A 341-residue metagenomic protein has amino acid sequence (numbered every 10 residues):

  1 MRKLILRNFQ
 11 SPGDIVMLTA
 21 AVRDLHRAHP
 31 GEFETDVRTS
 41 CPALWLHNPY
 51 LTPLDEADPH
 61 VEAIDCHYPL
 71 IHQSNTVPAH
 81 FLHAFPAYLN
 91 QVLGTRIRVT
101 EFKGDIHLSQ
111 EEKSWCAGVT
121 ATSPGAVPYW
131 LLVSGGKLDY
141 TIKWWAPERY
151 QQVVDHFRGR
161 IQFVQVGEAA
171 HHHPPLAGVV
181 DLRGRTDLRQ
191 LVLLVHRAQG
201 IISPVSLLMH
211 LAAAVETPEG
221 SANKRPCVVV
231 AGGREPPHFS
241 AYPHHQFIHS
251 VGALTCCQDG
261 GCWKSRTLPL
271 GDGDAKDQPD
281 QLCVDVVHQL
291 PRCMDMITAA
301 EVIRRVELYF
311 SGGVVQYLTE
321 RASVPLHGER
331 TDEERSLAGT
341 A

Functional and structural regions predicted by a protein language model:
M1-A341: Catalytic machinery of carbohydrate-active enzymes, primarily nucleotide-sugar-dependent glycosyltransferases
